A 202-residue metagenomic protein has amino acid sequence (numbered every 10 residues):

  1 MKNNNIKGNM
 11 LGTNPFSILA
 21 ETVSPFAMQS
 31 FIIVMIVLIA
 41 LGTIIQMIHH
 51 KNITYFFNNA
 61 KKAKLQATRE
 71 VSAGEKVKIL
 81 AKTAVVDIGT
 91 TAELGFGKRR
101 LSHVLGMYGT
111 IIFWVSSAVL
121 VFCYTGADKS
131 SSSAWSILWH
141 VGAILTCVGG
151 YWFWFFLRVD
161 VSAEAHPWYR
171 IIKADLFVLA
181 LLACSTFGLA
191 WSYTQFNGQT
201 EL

Functional and structural regions predicted by a protein language model:
M1-L202: Membrane-embedded alpha-helical bundles of multi-pass integral membrane proteins
